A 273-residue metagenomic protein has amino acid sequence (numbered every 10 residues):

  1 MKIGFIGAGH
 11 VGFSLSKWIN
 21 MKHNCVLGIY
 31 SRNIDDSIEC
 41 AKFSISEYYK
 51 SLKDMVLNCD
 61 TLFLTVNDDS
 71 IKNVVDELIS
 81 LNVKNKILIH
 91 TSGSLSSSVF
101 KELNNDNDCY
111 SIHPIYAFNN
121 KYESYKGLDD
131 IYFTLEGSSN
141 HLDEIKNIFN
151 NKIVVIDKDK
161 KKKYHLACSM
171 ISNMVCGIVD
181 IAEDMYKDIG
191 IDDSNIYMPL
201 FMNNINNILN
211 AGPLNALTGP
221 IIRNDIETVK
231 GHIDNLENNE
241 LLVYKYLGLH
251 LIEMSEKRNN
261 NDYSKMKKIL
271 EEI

Functional and structural regions predicted by a protein language model:
M1, N24-G28, N58-L62, N85-L88 (+1 more regions): Short active-site oxyanion
M1-D54, N58: NAD(P)+-binding Rossmann beta1-loop-alpha1 motif at the extreme N-terminus of oxidoreductases
S37, I71-K72, S96-V99, L142 (+1 more regions): Short, well-ordered alpha-helical microsegments
F43-S124: Rossmann-like NAD(P)(H) cofactor-binding subdomain of soluble oxidoreductases
S92-H165: Rossmann-fold dinucleotide-binding core
D159-L236: Helical "substrate-binding/catalytic lid" subdomain of Rossmann-like NAD(P)-dependent dehydrogenases/reductases
P213-I273: C-terminal active-site/capping subdomain that shapes the small-molecule cofactor and substrate pocket of enzyme
